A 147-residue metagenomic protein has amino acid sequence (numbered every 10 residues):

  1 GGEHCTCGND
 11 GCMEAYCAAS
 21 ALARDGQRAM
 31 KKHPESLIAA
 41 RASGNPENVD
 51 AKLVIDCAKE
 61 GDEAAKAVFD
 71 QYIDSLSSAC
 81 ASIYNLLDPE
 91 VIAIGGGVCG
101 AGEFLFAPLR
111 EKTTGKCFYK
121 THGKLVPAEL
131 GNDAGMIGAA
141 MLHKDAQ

Functional and structural regions predicted by a protein language model:
G2-H4, N9-Q147: ATP-binding/phosphotransfer module of carbohydrate and carboxylate kinases, centering on a glycine-rich
